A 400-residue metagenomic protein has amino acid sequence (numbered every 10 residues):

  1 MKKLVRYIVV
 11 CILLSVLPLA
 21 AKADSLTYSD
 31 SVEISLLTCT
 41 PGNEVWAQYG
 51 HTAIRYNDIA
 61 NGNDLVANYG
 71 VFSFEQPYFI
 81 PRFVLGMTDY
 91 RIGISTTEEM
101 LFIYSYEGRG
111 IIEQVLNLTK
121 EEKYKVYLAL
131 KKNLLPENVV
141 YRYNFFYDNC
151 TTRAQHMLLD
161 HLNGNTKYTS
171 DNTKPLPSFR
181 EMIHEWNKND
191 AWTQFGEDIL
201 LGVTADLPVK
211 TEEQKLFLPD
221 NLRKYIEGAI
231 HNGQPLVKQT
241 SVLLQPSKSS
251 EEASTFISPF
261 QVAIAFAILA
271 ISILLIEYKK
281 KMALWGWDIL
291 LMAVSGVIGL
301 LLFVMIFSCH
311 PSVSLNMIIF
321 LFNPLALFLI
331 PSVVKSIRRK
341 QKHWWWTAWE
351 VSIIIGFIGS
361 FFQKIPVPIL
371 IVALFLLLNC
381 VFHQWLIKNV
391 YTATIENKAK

Functional and structural regions predicted by a protein language model:
M1-S25, T394-K400: Bacterial Sec-dependent N-terminal signal peptides
L14, P18, A129-L135, N163 (+1 more regions): The feature marks either
D24-Y28, T240-P246, F256, I387-K400: Membrane-proximal intrinsically disordered regions of secretory-pathway and membrane-system proteins
S29-R109: Glycine-rich catalytic cores of cysteine/serine-nucleophile enzymes that process amide/ester linkages in cell-envelope
M100-L176, L376, C380-H383: Active-site nucleophile-His-acid catalytic modules used for acyl/amide transfer and hydrolysis across diverse enzymes
F146-L216, D220-R223: Soluble non-transmembrane domains of integral membrane proteins
N189-I289, G296, I306-C309: Non-cytosolic juxtamembrane linkers/loops that tether extracellular or periplasmic domains to nearby transmembrane
L274-Y278, W285, I289-K400: Generic detector of multi-pass transmembrane helix bundles and their immediately adjacent loops in polytopic membrane
